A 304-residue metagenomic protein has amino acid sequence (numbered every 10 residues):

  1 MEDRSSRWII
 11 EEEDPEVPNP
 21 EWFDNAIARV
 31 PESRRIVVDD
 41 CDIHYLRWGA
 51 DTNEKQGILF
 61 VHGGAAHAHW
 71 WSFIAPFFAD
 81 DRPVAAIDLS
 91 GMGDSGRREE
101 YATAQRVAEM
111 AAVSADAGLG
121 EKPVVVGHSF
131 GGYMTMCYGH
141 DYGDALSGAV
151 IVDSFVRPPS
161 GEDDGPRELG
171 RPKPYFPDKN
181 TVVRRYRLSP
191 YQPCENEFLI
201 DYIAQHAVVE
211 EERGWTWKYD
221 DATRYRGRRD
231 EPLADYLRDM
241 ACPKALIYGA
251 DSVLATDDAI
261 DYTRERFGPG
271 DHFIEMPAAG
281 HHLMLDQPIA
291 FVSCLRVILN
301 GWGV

Functional and structural regions predicted by a protein language model:
M1-R35, L46: An N-terminal hydrophobic leader/cap segment in hydrolases
V38-C41, L46-G49, A85-V126, S293: Active-site loop/oxyanion-hole signature of alpha/beta-hydrolase fold enzymes
C41-D94: Conserved HGGG/HGGXW glycine-rich cap/lid loop of the alpha/beta-hydrolase fold
G127, G131, T135: Gly/Ala-rich beta-loop-alpha elbow adjacent to hydrolase catalytic centers
M136-H140, L146-K179: Flexible "cap/lid" loop of the alpha/beta hydrolase fold
D163, P177-E231: Conserved alpha/beta-hydrolase catalytic His-Asp/Glu region
D239, P243-A279: Conserved loop-alpha-helix segment in the C-terminal half of the alpha/beta-hydrolase fold that carries the catalytic
M276-P288, V292: Catalytic histidine-centered segment of alpha/beta-hydrolase-like enzymes
